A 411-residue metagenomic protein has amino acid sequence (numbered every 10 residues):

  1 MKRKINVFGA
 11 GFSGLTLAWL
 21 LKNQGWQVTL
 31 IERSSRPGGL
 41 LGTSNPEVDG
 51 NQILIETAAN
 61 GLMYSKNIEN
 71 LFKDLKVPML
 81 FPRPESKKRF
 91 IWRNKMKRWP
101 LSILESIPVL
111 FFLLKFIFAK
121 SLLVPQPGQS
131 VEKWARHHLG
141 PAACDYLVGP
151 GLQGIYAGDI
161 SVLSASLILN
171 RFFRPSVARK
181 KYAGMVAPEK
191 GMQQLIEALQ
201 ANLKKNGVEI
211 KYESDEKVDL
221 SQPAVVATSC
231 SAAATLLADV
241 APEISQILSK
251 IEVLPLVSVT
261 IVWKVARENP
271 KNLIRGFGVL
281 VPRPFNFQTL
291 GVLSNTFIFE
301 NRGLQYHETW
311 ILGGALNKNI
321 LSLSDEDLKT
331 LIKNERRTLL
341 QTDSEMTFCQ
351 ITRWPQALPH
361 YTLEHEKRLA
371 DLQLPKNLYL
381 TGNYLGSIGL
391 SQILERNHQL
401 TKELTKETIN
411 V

Functional and structural regions predicted by a protein language model:
R3-L30: N-terminal Rossmann-like FAD-binding beta1-loop-alpha1 element of flavoenzymes
G9, F81-R83, I210-D215, G382: Short loop/edge segments at beta-strand edges and connector loops that shape dinucleotide/nucleotide cofactor-binding
S13, R36, S231: Conserved Rossmann-like nucleotide-cofactor binding loop
K22-E47: Glycine-rich FAD pyrophosphate-binding loop
Q24, S214-T309, G313-S322, E326 (+1 more regions): Mid-domain catalytic core of redox enzymes that form a hydrophobic substrate pocket/lid adjacent to a catalytic redox
D49-V124, K133, P150: Dinucleotide-binding Rossmann-like beta1-alpha1 core, especially the glycine-rich loop that anchors the ADP
K95, F111-P223, A227, S231: Active-site/ligand-binding neighborhood in enzyme catalytic cores
P100-S102, V292-V411: Conserved flavin/dinucleotide-binding core of flavoenzymes
